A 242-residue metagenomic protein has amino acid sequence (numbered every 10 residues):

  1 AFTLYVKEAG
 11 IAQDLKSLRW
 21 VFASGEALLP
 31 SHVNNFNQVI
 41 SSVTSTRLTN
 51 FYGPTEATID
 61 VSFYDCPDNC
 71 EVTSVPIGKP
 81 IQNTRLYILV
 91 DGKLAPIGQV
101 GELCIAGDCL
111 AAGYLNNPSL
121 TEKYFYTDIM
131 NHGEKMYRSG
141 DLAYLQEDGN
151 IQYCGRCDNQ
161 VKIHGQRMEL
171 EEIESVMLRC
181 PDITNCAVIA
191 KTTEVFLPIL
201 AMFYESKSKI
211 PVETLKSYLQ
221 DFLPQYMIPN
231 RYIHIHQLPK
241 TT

Functional and structural regions predicted by a protein language model:
A1, L18-F22, A201-M202: Hydrophobic beta-strand segments of well-ordered beta-sheets in folded domains
A1, T55, G107: Conserved AMP-binding
T3, E56-T58, L238-T241: A short acidic, often aromatic-flanked loop/helix-cap motif at beta-alpha or helix-coil junctions that lines enzyme
V6-P76, R85, I183: Gly/Ser/Thr-rich phosphate-binding loop
P30, R47-N50, D65-T242: AMP-dependent adenylate-forming
